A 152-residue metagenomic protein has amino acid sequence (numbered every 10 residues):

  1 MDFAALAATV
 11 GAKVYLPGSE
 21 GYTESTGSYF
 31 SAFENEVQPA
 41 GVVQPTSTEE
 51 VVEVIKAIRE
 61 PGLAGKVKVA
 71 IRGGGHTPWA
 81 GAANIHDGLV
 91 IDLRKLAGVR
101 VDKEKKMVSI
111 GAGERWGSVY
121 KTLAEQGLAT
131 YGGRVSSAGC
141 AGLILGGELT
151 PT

Functional and structural regions predicted by a protein language model:
M1-T152: N-terminal accessory segments
